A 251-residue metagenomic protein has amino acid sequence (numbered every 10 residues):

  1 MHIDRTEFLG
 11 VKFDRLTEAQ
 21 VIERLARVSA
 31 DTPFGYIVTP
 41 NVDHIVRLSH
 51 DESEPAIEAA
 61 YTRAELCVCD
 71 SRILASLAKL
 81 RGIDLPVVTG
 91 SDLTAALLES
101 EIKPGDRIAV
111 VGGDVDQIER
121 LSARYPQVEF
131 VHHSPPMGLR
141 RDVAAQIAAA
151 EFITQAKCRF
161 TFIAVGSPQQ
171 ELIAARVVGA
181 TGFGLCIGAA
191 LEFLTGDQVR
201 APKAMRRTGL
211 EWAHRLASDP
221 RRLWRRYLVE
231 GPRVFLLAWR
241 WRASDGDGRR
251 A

Functional and structural regions predicted by a protein language model:
M1-D92: N-terminal nucleotide/polyanion-binding subdomain common to many enzyme families
F34, D106, A180-F183: A short helix->loop->beta-strand "cap" motif at the edges of active sites that frequently abuts
E54-R63, E171-A190: A short, gly/pro- and small-residue-rich
L74-A75, Q169, A190-T195: Short gly/pro/ser/thr-enriched loop/turn and capping motifs at secondary-structure boundaries
L74-F152, A156-K157: Conserved beta-alpha
A75-S76, R200-A251: A transmembrane-helix-recognition feature enriched in membrane-embedded lipid enzymes and envelope glyco-/phospholipid
P135-R141, G182-S218: Short, flexible loop segments at boundaries between secondary-structure elements
I153, K157-S167: Proline-aspartate-enriched helix->loop->beta-strand connector
